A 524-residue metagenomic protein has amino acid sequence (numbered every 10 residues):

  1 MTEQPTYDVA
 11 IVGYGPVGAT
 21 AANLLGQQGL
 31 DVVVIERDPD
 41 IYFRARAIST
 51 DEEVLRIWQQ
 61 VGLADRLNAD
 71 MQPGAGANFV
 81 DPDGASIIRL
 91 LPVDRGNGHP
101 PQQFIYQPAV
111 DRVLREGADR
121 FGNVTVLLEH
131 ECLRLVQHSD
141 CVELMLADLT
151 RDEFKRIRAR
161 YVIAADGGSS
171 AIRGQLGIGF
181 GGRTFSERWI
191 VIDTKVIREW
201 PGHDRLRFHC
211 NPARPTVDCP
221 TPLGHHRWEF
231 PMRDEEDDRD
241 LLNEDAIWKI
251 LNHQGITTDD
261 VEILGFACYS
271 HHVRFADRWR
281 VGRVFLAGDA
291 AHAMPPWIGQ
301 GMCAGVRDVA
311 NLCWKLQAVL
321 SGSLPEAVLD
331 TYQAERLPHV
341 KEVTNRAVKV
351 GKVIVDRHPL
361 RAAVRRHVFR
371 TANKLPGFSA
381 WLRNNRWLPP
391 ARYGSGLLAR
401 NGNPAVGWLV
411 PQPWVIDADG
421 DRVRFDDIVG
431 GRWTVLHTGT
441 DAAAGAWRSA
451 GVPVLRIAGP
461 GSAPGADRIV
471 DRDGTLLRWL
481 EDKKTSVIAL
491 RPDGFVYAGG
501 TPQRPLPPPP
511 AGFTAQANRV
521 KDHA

Functional and structural regions predicted by a protein language model:
M1-D8, V12, Q27-Q28, G84 (+5 more regions): Helical substrate-recognition/capping region of FAD-dependent monooxygenase/halogenase enzymes
P5-Y7, R151-Y161: Core beta-strand elements of the Rossmann-like FAD/NAD(P) dinucleotide-binding domain in flavoenzyme oxidoreductases
G26-R46: Glycine-rich FAD pyrophosphate-binding loop
R46-G117: Active-site-adjacent segment of FAD-dependent monooxygenases/related oxidoreductases
P108-L127, C132: Helical element adjacent to the flavin cofactor pocket in flavoenzyme catalytic cores
R115-G117, C141, Y161, A165-H271: Conserved FAD-binding catalytic core of PHBH/FMO-like flavoproteins
L128-V142: A conserved short coil-to-beta-strand element within the FAD-binding core of flavoproteins
D240-A304, L324, L329, R346 (+2 more regions): FAD/FMN-dependent oxidoreductases across multiple families
